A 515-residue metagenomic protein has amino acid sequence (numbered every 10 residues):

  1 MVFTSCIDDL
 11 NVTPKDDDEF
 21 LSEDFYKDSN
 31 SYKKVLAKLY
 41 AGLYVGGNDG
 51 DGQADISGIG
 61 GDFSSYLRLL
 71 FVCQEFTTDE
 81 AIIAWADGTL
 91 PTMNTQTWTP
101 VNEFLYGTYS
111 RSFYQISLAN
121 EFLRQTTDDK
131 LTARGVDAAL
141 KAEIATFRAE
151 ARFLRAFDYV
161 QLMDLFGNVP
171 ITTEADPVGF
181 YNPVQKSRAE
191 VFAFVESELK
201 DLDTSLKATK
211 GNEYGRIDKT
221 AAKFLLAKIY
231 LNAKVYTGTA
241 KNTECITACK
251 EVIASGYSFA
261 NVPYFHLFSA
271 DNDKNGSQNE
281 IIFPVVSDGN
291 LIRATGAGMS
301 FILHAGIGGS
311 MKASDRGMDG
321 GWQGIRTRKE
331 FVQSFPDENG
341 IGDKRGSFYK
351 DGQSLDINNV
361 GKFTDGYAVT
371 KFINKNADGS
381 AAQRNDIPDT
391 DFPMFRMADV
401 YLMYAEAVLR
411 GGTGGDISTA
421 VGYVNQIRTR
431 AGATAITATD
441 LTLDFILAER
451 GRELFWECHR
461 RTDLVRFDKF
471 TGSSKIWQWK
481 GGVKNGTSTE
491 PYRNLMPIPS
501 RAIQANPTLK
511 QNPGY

Functional and structural regions predicted by a protein language model:
S5-I7, L69, E75-A84, Y106 (+6 more regions): Long, intrinsically disordered, low-complexity segments
I7-A86, V169, F192, E196-L206 (+2 more regions): An aromatic- and glycine-enriched ligand-binding surface/loop that stacks and positions planar moieties
D28-K33, A37, A41-G47, E80-F166 (+4 more regions): Conserved, well-structured interaction surfaces
A86-N94, R326-M397: Flexible, polar/acidic helix-loop-strand segments at domain edges
T108-S112, Q185-E190, K234-E244, G414-G415: Short coil/turn connectors between adjacent alpha-helices in alpha-solenoid helical repeat scaffolds
T132-R148, Y236-N242, G412-T419: Structural helix-adjacent loops and short alpha-helical linkers that scaffold large soluble proteins
R148, R155, L226, A233 (+3 more regions): Structural register within alpha-helical repeat arrays
